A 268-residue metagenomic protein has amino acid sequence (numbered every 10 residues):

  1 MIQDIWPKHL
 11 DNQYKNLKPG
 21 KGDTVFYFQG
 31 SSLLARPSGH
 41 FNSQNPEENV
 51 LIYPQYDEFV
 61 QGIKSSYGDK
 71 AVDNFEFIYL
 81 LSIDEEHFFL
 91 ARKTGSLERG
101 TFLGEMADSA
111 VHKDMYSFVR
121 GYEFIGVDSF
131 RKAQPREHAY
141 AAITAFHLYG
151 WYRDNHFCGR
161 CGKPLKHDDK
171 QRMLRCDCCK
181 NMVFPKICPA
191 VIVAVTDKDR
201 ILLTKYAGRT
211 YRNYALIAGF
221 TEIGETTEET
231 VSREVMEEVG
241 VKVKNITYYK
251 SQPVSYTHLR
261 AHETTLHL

Functional and structural regions predicted by a protein language model:
M1-Q134: N-terminal alpha-helical interaction blocks
P135-A145, H156-G162: Short Cys/His-rich Zn2+-coordinating modules
A145-R153, L165-K170: Short, flexible, mixed-charge glycine/proline-rich loop motifs that serve as phosphate/nucleic-acid-contacting
K163-K166, F184: Short functional micro-motifs and their immediate structural scaffolds
K170-L216, F220, K242, T247-Y248: N-terminal strand-loop-strand
I217, V231, V235: Hydrophobic alpha-helical positions that pack around
T227: Phosphate-binding active sites in nucleotide-utilizing proteins
T257-T264: Conserved small/polar residues in nucleotide/adenosyl-binding loops
